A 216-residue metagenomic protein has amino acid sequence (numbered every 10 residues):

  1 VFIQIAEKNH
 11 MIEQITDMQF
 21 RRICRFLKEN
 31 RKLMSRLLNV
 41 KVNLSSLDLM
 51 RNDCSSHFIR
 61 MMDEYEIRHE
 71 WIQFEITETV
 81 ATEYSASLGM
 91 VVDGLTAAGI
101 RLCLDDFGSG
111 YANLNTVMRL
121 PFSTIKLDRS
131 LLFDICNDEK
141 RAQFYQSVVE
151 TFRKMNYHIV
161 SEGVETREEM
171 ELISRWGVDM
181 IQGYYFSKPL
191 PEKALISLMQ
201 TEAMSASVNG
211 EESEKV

Functional and structural regions predicted by a protein language model:
F2: Conserved, function-defining core regions and hallmark residues within catalytic/recognition domains
I5, M61, L198: Residues that form generic nucleotide/phosphate-binding pockets
N9-L88, G163: Catalytic core of bacterial c-di-GMP phosphodiesterases, primarily the EAL and HD-GYP domains, capturing alpha-helical
F26, S45-N52, W71-A86, A98-V216: EAL-family c-di-GMP phosphodiesterase catalytic domain
V91: Conserved functional hotspot residues or short segments at active or partner-binding sites across diverse domains
